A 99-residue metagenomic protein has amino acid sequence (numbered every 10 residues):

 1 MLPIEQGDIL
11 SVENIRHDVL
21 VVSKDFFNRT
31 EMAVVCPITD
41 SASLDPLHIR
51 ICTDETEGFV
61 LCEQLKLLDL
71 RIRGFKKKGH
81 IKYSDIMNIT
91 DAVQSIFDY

Functional and structural regions predicted by a protein language model:
M1-Y99: Conserved functional hotspots at enzyme active or ligand-binding sites that engage polyanionic ligands
